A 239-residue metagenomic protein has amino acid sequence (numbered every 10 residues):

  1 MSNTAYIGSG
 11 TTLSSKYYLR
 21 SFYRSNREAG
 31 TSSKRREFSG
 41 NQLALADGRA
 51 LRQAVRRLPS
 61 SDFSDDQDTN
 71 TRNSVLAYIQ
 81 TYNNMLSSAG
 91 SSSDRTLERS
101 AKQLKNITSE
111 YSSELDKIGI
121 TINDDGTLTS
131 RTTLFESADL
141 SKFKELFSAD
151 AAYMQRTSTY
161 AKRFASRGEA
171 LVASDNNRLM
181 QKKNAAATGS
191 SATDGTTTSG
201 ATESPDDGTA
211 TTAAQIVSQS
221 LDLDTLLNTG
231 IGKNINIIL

Functional and structural regions predicted by a protein language model:
M1-L239: Polar, low-complexity export/assembly segments characteristic of proteins that are secreted or assemble on the cell
